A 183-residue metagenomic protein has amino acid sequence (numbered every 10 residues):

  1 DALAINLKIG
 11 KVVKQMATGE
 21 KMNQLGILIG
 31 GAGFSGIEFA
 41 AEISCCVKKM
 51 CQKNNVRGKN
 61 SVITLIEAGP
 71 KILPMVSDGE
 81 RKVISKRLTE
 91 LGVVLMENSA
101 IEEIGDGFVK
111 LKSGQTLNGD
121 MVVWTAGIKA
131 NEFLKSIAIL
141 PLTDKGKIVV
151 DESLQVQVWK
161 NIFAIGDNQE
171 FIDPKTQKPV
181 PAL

Functional and structural regions predicted by a protein language model:
D1-A17, G107-F108, T116-M121, T125-L183: FAD-site-proximal beta/loop scaffold in flavoenzymes
D1-S35, E42-C46: Glycine-rich dinucleotide-binding loop and its adjacent helix/turn
I27, E42-S99: Rossmann-like dinucleotide-binding cores of NAD(P)H-dependent redox enzymes
L28, T64, M96, K110 (+2 more regions): Conserved beta-strand segments that form the floor/walls of ligand-binding pockets within enzyme and binding domains
G30, I37, I66, I165-G166: Active-site flanking residues adjacent to catalytic metal/cofactor-binding acidic residues
G36, I72, K129-A130: Glycine-rich nucleotide phosphate-binding loop and flanking beta-alpha elements of Rossmann-like dinucleotide-binding
E97-F108: A conserved short coil-to-beta-strand element within the FAD-binding core of flavoproteins
I101, L111-T116: A structured beta-alpha segment of the ubiquitous adenosine-cofactor-binding alpha/beta core
